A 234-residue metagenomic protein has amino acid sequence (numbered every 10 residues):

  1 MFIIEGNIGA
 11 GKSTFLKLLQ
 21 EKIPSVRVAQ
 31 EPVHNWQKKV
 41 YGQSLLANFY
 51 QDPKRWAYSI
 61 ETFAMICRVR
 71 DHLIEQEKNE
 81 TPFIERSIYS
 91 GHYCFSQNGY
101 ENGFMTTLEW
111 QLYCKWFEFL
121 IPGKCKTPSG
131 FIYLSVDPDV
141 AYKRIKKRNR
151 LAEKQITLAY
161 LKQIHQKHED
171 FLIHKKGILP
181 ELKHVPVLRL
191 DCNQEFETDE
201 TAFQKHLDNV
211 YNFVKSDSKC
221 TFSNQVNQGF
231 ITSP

Functional and structural regions predicted by a protein language model:
I4: Hydrophobic anchor at the beta1->P-loop junction of P-loop NTPases
N7: P-loop (Walker A) phosphate-binding loop of NTP-binding proteins
K12: Conserved lysine of the Walker
F15-L16, Q20: Post-Walker A alpha-helix
E21-E61, I66-C67: Conserved substrate/cofactor phosphate-moiety recognition/catalytic segment in nucleotide-dependent phosphotransferases
I60, M65-T106, I132: A basic- and aromatic-enriched beta-loop-alpha substructure that forms the phosphate/nucleotide- and DNA/RNA-contacting
Y93-E169: A glycine- and Lys/Arg-enriched "phosphate-lid" helix/loop adjacent to the NTP-binding pocket of small-molecule kinases
Y142-P234: NTP-dependent small-molecule kinase module
